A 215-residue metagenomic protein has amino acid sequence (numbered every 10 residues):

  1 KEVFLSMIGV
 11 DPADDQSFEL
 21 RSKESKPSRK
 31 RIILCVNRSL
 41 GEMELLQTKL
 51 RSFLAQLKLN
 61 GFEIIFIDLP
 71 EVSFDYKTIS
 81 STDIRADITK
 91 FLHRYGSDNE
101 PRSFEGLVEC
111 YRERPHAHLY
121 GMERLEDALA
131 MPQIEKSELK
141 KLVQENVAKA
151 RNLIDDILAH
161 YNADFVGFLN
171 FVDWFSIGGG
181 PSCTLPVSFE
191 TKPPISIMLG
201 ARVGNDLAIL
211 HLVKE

Functional and structural regions predicted by a protein language model:
K1, D11-F18, F62-D68, D98-S103 (+3 more regions): Acidic/polar loop patches that form or flank catalytic/metal-binding clefts of enzymes that bind anionic ligands
K1-F53: A short helix-breaking turn/cap at a secondary-structure junction
V3-D14, Q56-N60, F91-D98, R114 (+2 more regions): Change "in soluble alpha/beta enzymes" to "in soluble alpha/beta proteins
M7, D11-D15, D127-E215: Glycine-rich, small-residue loops and helix-cap segments that act as flexible hinges at active-site edges
R29, C35, T82-K149, P186-S196: Short helix-loop capping/hinge segments that flank enzyme active sites or metal/cofactor-binding pockets
E42-P70, T89-V108, Q144-H160: Acyltransferase
Q47-R51, S81, R85, V213: Amphipathic alpha-helical segments in well-structured domains
L69-S80: Acidic helix-start/capping segments at beta-turn-to-alpha-helix junctions
